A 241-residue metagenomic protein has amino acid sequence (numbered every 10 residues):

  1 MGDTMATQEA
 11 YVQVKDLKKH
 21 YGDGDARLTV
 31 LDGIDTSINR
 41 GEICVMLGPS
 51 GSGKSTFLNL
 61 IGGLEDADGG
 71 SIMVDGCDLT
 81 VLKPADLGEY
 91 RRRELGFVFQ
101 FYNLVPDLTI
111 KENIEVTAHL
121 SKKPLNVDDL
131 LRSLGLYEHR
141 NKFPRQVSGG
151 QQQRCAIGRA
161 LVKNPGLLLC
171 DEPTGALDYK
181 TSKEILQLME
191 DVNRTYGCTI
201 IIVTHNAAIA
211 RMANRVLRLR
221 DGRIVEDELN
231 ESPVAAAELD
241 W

Functional and structural regions predicted by a protein language model:
M1-H20, E226-W241: ABC-family P-loop ATPase nucleotide-binding domain
A10-L219, I224: ABC family nucleotide-binding domain
